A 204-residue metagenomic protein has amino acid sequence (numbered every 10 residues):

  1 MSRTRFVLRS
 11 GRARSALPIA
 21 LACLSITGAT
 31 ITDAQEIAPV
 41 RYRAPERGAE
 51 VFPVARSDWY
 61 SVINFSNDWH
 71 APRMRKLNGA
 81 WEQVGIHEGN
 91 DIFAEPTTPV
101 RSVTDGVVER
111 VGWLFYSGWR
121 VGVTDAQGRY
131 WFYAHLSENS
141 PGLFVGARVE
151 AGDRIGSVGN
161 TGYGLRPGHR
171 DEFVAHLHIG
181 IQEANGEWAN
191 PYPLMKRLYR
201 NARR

Functional and structural regions predicted by a protein language model:
M1-A44, R203-R204: N-terminal secretion targeting segments of exported proteins
A29-W119, A151, G164, R203-R204: Surface-exposed, glycine-biased beta-strand/turn segments
D91, G122, F132-H135, S157 (+1 more regions): Conserved beta-strand positions that form and line the central face of beta-propeller blades
F93, T124-A126, Q182: A generic structural motif
A94, R110, H135-E138, N160 (+1 more regions): A residue-level detector for short acidic-glycine micro-motifs
T98, Q127-Y130, N185-E187: Short acidic/polar mixed-charge low-complexity motifs
S102-G142, R166-V174: Zn2+-dependent peptidoglycan hydrolase active-site motif and core
A147-R204: Conserved, short, structured surface segments that act as functional micro-motifs
